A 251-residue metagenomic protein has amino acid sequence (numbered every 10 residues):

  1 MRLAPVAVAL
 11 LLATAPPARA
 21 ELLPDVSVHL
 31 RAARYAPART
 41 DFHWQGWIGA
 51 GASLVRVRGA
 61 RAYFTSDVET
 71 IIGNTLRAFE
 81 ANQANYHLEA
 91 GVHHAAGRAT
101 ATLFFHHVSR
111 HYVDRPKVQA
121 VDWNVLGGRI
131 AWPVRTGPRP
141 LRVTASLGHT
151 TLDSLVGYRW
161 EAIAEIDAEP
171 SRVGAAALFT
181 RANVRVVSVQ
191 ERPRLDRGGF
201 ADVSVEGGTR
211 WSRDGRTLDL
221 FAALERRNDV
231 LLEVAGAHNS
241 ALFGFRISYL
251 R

Functional and structural regions predicted by a protein language model:
M1-E21, L250-R251: Cleavable N-terminal export/targeting peptides
A18-R251: Transmembrane beta-barrel domains of bacterial outer-membrane proteins
